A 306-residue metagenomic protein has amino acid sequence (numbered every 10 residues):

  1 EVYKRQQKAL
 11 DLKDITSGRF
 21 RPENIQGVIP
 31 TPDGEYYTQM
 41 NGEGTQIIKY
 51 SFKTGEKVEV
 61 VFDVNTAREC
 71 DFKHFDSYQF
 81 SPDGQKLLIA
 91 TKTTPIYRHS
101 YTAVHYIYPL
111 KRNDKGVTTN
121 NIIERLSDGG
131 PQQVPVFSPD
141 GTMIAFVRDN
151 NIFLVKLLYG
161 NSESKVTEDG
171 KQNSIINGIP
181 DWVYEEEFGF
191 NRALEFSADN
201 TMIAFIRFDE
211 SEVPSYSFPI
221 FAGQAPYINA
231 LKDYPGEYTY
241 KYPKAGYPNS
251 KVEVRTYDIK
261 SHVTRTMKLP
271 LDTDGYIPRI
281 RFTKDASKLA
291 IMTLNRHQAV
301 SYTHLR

Functional and structural regions predicted by a protein language model:
E1-Q6, T303-R306: Conserved small/polar residues in nucleotide/adenosyl-binding loops
R5-P22, T266: A short helix->beta-strand "capping" segment at the edge of beta-propeller domains
T16-T45: Beta-strand-rich domains and repeat architectures in extracellular enzymes and scaffolds, especially beta-propellers
Y37, L87, G141-I144, I203 (+1 more regions): Hydrophobic beta-strand positions that form the internal "hydrophobic ladder" of WD40/Gbeta-like beta-propeller blades
M40-V64: Beta-propeller domains
G44-I48, R98-V104, F153, V213-Y216 (+2 more regions): Structural motif
G55-K57, K92-Y97, Y101-Y106, S162-L194 (+1 more regions): Predominantly five- to eight-bladed beta-propeller fold
K57-D83: Blade-loop segments of beta-propeller domains
